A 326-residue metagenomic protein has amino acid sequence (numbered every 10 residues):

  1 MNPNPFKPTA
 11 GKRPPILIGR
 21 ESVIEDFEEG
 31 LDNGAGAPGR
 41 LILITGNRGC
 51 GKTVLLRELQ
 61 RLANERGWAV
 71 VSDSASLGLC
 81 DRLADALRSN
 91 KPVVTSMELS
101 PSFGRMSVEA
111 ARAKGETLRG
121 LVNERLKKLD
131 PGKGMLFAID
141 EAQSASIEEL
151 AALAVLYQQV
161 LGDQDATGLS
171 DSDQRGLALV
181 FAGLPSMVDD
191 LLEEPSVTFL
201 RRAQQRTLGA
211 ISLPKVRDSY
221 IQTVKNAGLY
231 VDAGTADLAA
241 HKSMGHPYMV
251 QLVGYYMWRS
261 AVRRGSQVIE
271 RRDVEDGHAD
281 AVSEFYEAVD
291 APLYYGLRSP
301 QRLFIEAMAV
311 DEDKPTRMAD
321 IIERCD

Functional and structural regions predicted by a protein language model:
M1-R40, D85-S89, A166, D171-D173: A short, basic N-terminal segment
P38-E58: Walker A/P-loop nucleotide-binding motif
L43, R57-L79: Conserved catalytic segments around the Walker B and adjacent sensor/switch elements of P-loop NTPase domains
L77-R82, S100-R125: Short glycine-rich substrate-engagement loop in P-loop NTPases that contacts/grips substrate
R112-S186, E193-S196: Conserved Walker B catalytic segment
E193-G209: A short helix-turn-beta junction within AAA+ P-loop NTPase domains corresponding to the substrate/partner-engaging
L208-T235, K242, V253: Conserved small helical "lid"/interfacial subdomain of P-loop NTPases
G245, M249-D326: Winged-helix-like regulatory helical subdomains adjacent to P-loop NTPase cores
